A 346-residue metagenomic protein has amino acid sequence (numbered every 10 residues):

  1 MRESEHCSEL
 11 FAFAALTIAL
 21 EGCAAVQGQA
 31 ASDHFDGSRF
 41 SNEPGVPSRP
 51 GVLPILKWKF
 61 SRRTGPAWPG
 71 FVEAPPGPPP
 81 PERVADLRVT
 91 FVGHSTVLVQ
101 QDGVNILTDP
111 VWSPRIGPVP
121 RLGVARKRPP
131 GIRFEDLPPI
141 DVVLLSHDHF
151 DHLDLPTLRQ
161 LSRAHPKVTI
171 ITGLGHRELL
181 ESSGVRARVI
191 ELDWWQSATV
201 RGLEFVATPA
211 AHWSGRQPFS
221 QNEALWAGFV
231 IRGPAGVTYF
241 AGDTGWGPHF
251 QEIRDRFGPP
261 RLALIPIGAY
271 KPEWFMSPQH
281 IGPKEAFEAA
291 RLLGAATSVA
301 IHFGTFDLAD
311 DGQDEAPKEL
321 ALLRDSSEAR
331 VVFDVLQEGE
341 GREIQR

Functional and structural regions predicted by a protein language model:
S4-E9: Intrinsically disordered, low-complexity segments enriched in serine/proline and basic residues
F11-E21: Bacterial N-terminal signal peptides
L20-D136, V230-F240, R261-G268, S326-S327: Metallo-beta-lactamase
A24-E43, F134-D136, V142, H149 (+4 more regions): Cap/insert and terminal regions of metallo-dependent hydrolase folds
G51, P79, P120-T172, R188 (+1 more regions): Active-site metal-binding motif and surrounding structural segment of the metallo-beta-lactamase
R63-V84, G173-G236, E319-E340, I344-Q345: Metallo-beta-lactamase
T96-D102, T199-P260, S277, I281-K284: Catalytic core of the metallo-beta-lactamase
P110-P129, W213-Q221, K271-H280, D307: Acidic/histidine-rich helix-loop elements that form or flank divalent-metal/phosphate-binding sites at the catalytic
